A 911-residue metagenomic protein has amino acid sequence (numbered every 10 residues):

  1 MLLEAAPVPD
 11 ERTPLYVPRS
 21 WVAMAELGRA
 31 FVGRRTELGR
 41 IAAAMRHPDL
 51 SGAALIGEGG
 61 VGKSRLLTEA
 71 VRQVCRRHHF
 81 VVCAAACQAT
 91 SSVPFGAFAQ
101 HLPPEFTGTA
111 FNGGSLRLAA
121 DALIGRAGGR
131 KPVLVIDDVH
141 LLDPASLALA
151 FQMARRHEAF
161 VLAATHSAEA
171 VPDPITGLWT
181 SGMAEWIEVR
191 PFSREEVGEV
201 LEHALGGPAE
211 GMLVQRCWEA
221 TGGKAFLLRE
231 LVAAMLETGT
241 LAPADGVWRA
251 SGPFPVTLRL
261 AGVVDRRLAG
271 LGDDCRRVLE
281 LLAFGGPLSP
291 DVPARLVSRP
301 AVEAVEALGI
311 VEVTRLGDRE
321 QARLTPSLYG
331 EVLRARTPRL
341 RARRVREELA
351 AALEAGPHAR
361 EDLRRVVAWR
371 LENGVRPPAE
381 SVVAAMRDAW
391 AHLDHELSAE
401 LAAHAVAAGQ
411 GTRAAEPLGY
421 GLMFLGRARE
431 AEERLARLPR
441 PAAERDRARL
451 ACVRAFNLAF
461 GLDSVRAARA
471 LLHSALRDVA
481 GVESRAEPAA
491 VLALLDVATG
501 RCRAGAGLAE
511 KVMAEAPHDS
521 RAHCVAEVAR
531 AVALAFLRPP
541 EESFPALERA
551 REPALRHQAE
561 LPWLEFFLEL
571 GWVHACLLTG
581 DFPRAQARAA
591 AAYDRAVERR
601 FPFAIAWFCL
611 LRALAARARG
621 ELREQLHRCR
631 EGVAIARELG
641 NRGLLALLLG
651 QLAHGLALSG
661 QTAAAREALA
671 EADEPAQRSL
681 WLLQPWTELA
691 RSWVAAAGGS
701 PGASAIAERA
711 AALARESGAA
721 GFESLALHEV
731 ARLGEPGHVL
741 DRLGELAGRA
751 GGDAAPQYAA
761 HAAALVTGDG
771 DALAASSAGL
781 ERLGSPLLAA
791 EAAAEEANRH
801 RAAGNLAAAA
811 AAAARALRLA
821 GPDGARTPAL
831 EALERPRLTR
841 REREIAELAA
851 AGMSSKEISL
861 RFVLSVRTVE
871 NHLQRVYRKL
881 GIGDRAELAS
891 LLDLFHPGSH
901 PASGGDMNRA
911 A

Functional and structural regions predicted by a protein language model:
L2-L3, R12-I41, Q100, P255-L258 (+1 more regions): Conserved adenine-nucleotide phosphate-binding loops and their immediately adjacent elements
D10, A814, P828-Q874, R878-A911: Helix-turn-helix DNA-binding segment
P18, G96, L118, A145 (+7 more regions): Alpha-helical sensor/transducer elements of the RecA-like P-loop NTPase core
W21, V61, E196, V200-A204 (+5 more regions): Short secondary-structure boundary elements
G52, L66-A70, V74, A99-Q100 (+7 more regions): Extended alpha-helical scaffolding segments used for macromolecular assembly and cargo binding
V61, R65-P132, L141, F254: Conserved phosphate-binding/catalytic loops and adjacent sensor/switch elements of nucleotide-binding enzymes, spanning
L67, V71-R77, H140, L178-W179 (+7 more regions): Internal alpha-solenoid helical repeat scaffolds
V93, R319-Q321, A359-R364, L397 (+16 more regions): Alpha-solenoid helical repeat architecture
